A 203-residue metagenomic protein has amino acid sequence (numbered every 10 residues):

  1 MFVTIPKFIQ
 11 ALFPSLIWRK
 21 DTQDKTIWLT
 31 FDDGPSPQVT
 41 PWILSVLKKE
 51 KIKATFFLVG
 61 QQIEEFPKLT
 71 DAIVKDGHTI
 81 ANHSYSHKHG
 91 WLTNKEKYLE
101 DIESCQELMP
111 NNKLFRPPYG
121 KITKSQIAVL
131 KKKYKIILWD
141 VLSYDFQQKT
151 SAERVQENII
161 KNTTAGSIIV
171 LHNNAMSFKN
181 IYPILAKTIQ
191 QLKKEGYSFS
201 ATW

Functional and structural regions predicted by a protein language model:
M1-L29, P35-K49, E65-K68, A186-W203: N-terminal pre-catalytic segment of deacetylase/amide-hydrolase enzymes
W28-T30, V39-E64, D71-V74, H78-S84 (+2 more regions): Short, well-structured secondary-structure segments
F31-D33, L58-G60, N82-S84, P117-Y119 (+3 more regions): A cross-domain feature marking catalytic cores of carbohydrate-active enzymes and several ubiquitous metabolic/repair
G34-Q38, F57-F66, K88-E96, R116-T123 (+2 more regions): Acidic-and-aromatic substrate-binding clefts and catalytic sites of carbohydrate-active enzymes
L44-K53, H78-T79, Y85, K95-K124 (+3 more regions): CE4/NodB-like, metal-dependent polysaccharide N-deacetylase domain that modifies extracellular/periplasmic N-acetylated
K68-D71, K95-I102, S151-E157, Y182-A186: Charged helix-capping and loop-helix junction motifs
K121, I127-I160, G196-W203: His/Asp/Glu-enriched short active-site or ligand-binding loop at hydrolase and phosphoryl-transfer sites
I160-W203: Catalytic grooves of carbohydrate-active enzymes
